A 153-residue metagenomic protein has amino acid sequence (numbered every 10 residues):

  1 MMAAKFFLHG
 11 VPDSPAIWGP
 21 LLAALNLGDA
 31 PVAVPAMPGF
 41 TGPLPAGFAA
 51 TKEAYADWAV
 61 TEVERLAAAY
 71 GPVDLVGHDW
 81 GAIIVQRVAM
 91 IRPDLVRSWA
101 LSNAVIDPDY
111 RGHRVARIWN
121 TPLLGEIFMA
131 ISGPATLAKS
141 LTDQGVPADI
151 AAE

Functional and structural regions predicted by a protein language model:
M2-A3, G71: Exposed regions on extracellular, virion, or secretory-pathway luminal proteins
A3-G10: Short beta-strand element of the alpha/beta-hydrolase
V11-I17, L25, A33, P38-V76 (+1 more regions): Flexible "cap/lid" subdomain of the alpha/beta-hydrolase fold that forms the substrate-access gate
